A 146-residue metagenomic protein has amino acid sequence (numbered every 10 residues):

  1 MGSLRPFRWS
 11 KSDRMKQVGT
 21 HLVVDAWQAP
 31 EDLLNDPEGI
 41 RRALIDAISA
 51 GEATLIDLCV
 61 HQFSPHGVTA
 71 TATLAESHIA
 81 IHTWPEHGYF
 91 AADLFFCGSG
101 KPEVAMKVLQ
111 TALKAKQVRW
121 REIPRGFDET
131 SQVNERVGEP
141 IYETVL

Functional and structural regions predicted by a protein language model:
G2-L146: Polybasic/polar functional segments that serve as interface/processing modules
